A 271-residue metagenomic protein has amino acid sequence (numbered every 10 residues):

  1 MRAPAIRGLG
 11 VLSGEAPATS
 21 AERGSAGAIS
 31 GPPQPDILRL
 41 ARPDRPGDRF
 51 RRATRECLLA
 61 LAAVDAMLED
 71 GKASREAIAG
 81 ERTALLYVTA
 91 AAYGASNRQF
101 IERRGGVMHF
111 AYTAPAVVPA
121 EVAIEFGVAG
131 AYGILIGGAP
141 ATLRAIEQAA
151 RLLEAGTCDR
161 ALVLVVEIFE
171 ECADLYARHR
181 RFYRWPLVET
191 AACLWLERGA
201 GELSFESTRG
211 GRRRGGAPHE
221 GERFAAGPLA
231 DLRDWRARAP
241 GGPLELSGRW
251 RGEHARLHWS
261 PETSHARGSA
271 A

Functional and structural regions predicted by a protein language model:
M1-H109, T113-G133, P140-L143, R151-C158 (+1 more regions): Conserved "HGTGT" condensation-loop signature of ketosynthase/thiolase-family condensing enzymes that catalyze
I146: Short-chain dehydrogenase/reductase
